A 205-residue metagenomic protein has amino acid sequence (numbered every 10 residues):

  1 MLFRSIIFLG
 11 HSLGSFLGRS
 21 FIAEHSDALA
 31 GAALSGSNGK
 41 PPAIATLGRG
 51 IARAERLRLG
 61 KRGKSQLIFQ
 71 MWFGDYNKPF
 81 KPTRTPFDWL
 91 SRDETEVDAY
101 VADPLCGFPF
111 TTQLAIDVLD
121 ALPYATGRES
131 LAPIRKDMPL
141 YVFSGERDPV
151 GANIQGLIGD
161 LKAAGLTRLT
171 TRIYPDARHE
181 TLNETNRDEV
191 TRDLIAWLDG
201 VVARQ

Functional and structural regions predicted by a protein language model:
L9-G14, G18: Gly/Ala-rich beta-loop-alpha elbow adjacent to hydrolase catalytic centers
G18-L105: Alpha/beta-hydrolase-fold enzymes
C106, F110-A132: Active-site nucleophile elbow and catalytic-triad environment of alpha/beta-hydrolase enzymes
I134-L140, A164-T167: Short, proline-enriched alpha-helix->beta-strand connector loops that line the catalytic pocket of alpha/beta-hydrolase
V142-S144: Short beta-strand/loop motif that positions the catalytic acidic residue of the alpha/beta-hydrolase fold
D148-G156: Conserved alpha/beta-hydrolase "acid-adjacent" motif
A164, R168-Q205: Catalytic active-site module of serine/aspartate enzymes centered on a nucleophile-bearing elbow/loop
